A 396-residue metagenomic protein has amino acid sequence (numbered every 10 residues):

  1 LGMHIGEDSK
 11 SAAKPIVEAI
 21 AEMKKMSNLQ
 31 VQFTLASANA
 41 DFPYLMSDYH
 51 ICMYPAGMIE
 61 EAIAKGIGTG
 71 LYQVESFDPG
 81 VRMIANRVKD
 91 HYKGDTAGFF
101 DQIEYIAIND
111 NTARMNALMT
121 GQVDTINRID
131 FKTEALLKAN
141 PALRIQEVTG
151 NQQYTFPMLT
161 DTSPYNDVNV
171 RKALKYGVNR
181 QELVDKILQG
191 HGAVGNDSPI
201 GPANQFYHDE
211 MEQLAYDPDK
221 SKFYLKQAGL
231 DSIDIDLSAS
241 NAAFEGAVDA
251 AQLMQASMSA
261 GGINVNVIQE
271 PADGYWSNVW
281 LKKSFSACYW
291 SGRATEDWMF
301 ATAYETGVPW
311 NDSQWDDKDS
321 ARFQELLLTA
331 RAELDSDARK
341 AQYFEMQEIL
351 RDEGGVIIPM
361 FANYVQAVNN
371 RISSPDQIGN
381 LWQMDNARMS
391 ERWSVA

Functional and structural regions predicted by a protein language model:
L1-D8, Q32, A117, P164-N166: Aromatic- and charge-enriched surface segment that lines or borders ligand/interaction sites
S11-P55: Surface-exposed binding/hinge segments that line and control ligand-binding clefts or catalytic entry sites
V31-F33, G70-Q73, M83-I84, F100-I106 (+3 more regions): Short, well-ordered beta-strand elements
N39, Y44-G98, Q102-E104, D110-T112 (+2 more regions): Gly/Pro-rich hinge or "lid" segments in bacterial periplasmic/extracellular proteins
E60, D90-L136, Q255, N264: Ligand-site clamp/hinge motif
L71, V194-Q227, F244-D249: Structural transition elements
D78, R82, R87, Y154 (+3 more regions): Detector for C-terminal structural segments
T112-Q122, A139-N140, V168-N169, D249-G261 (+1 more regions): Short helices/loops that flank or line small-molecule/ion binding pockets
